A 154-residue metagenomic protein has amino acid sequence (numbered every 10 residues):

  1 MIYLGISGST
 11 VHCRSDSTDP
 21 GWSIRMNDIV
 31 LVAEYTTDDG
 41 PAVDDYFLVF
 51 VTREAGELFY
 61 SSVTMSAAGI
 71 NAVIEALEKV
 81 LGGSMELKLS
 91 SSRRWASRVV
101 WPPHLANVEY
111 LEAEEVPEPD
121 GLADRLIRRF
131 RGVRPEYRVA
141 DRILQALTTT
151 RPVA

Functional and structural regions predicted by a protein language model:
M1-A154: Eukaryotic intrinsically disordered, low-complexity regulatory linkers and tails enriched in Ser/Thr/Pro
